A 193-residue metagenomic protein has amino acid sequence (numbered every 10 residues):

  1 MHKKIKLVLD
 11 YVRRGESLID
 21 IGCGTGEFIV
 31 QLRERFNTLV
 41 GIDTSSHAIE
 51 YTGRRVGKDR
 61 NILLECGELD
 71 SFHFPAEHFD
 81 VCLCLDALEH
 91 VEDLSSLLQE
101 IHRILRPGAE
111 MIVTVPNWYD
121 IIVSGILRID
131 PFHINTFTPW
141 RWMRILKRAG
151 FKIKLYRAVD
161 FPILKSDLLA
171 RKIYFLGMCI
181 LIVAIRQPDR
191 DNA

Functional and structural regions predicted by a protein language model:
M1-P75, V81-L85, L98, N135-W140 (+3 more regions): Conserved N-terminal segment of class I S-adenosyl-L-methionine
S17, A109-E110: Short glycine-centered segments of the SAM/dcSAM-binding site in methyltransferase folds
H47, E92-S96, V123: Short N-terminal helix/helix-N-cap motif within the alpha/beta-hydrolase-1
D86-H90: A short His-aromatic
S95-P107: A short glycine-rich, Lys/Arg-flanked "PGG" loop and its adjoining helix->strand segment in the class I
T114-I134: Short, glycine-/aromatic-enriched active-site segment of Class I SAM-dependent methyltransferases
R148-K152: Substrate-binding/catalytic lobe of Class I Rossmann-like enzymes that use SAM or dcSAM, i.e., the mid-to-C-terminal
